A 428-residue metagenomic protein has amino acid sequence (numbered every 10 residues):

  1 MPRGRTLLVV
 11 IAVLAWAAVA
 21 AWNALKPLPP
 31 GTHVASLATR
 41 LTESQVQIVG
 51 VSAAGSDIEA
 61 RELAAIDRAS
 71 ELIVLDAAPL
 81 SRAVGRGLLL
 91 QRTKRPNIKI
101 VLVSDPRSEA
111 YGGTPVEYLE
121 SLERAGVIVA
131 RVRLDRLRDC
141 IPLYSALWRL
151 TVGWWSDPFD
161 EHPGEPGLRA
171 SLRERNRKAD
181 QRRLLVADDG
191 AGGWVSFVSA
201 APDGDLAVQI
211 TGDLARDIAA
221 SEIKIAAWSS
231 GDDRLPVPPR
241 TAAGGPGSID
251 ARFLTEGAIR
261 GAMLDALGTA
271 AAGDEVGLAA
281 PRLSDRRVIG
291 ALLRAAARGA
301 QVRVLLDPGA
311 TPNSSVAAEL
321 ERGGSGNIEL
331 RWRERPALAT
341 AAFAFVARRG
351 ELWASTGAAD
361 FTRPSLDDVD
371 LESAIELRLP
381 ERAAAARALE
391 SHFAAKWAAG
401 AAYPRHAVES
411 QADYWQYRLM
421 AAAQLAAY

Functional and structural regions predicted by a protein language model:
P2-S52, R86-L89, T93-G192, D274-E275 (+1 more regions): PLD/PLD-like phosphodiesterase catalytic module centered on the HKD motif
V34-R86: Juxtamembrane extramembrane loops of integral membrane proteins
T42-V51, I210-M263: Active-site cores of enzymes that catalyze phosphoryl transfer or operate on phosphate-rich substrates
G55, R252-M263, P281-R286, P336: A general structural motif
L63-V74, R92-T93, M263-E275, R294: Secondary-structure "cap/kink" motif recognition
A77-R82, L278-V288: Short, glycine-rich nucleotide/cofactor-binding loops
S196-D203, G357-F361: Short beta->alpha transition motifs characteristic of CBS
A200-D213, E372-E376: Extended active-site and interfacial segments that coordinate phosphate-rich ligands in large catalytic machineries
